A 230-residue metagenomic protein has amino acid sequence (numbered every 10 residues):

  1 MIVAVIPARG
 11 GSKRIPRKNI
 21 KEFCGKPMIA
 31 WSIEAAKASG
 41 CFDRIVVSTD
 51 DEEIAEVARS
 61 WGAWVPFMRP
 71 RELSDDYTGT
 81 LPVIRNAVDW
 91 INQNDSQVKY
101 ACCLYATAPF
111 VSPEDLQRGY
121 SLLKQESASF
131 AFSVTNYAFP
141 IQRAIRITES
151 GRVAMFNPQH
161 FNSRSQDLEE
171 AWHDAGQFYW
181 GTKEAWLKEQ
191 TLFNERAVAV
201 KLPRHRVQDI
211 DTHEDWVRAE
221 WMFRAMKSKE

Functional and structural regions predicted by a protein language model:
M1-S48: N-terminal glycine-rich phosphate-binding loop and ensuing alpha1 helix
C41, W61-A63, E149: Short, structured coil segments at secondary-structure junctions
F42, S96-V98, S127-A128: Short, high-confidence coil segments that cap the C-terminus of an alpha-helix and link into the following beta-strand
E53-Y100, V111-E114, R118: Short phosphate-binding loop-to-helix
G79-P82, P109-R196, K201: Conserved core of the sugar-phosphate nucleotidyltransferase
C102-L104: Short aromatic-hydrophobic micro-motifs that form the base-stacking/packing surface for donor nucleotide recognition
A199-K201, R206-E230: Hydrophobic helical membrane-anchoring modules
